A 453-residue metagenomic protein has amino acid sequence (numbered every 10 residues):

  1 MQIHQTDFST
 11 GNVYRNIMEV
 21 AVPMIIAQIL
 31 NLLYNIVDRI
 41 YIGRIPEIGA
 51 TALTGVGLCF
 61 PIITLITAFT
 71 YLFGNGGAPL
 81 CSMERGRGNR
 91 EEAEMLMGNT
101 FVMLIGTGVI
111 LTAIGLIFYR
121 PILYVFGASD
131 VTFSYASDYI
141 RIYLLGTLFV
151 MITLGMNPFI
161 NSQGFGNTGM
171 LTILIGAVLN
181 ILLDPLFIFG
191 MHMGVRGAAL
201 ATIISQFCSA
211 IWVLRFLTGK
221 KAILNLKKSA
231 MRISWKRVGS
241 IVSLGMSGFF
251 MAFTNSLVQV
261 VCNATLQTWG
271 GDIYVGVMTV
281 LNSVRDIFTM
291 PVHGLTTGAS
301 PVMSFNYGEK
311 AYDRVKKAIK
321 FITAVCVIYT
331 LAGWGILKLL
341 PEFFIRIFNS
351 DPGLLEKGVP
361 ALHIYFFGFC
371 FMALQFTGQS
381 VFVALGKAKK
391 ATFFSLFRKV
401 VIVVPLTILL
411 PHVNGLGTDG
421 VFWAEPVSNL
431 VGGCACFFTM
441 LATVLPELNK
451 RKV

Functional and structural regions predicted by a protein language model:
M1-A21, C81-L148, H192-G245, M303-G368 (+1 more regions): Short alpha-helical transmembrane segments in multi-pass integral membrane proteins
F8-I40, R44-I48, P61-G76, L80 (+6 more regions): N-terminal transmembrane alpha-helices
E19-D38, I142, G176, S205-S209 (+3 more regions): Transmembrane helical elements of multi-pass membrane transporters/channels
M24, Q28, I40, P79 (+15 more regions): Transmembrane alpha-helix boundary and packing residues in multipass membrane permease domains and related
I29, L33-T54, L123-D130, L186-M193 (+5 more regions): Helix-terminus/linker motif at the lipid-water interface of multi-pass membrane proteins
A50-P61, I140, A199, D272-I287 (+2 more regions): Small-residue hotspots at the loop-to-helix junctions and early N-terminal turns of transmembrane alpha-helices
L53-A113, V150-G169, N263, V277-G335 (+2 more regions): Small-residue-rich hydrophobic transmembrane alpha-helices
G74, Y143-N161, G169-A177, A198-I211 (+4 more regions): Short runs within selected transmembrane alpha-helices of multi-pass transporters and secretion channels
